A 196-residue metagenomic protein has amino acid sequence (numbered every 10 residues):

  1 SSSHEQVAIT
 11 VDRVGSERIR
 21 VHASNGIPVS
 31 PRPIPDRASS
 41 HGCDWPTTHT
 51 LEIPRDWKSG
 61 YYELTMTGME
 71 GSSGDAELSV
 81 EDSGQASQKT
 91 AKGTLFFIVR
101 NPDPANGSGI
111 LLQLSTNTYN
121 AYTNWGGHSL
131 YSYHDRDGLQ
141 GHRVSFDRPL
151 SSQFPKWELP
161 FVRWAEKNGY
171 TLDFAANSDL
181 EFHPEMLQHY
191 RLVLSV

Functional and structural regions predicted by a protein language model:
S1-S3, R55: Non-cytosolic beta-sheet module surface loops
H4-A8, D12-I27, R37, Y61 (+2 more regions): Aromatic-Pro/Gly-enriched surface loop or interdomain linker that acts as a lid/target-recognition segment
I34-M69, L95: Ligand-binding face of N-terminal immunoglobulin V-set domains in extracellular IgSF glycoproteins
P54, S83-Q85: Catalytic beta-strand/loop cores that center a nucleophilic Ser/Cys/Thr and support acyl-enzyme chemistry
R191-V196: Structural motif
